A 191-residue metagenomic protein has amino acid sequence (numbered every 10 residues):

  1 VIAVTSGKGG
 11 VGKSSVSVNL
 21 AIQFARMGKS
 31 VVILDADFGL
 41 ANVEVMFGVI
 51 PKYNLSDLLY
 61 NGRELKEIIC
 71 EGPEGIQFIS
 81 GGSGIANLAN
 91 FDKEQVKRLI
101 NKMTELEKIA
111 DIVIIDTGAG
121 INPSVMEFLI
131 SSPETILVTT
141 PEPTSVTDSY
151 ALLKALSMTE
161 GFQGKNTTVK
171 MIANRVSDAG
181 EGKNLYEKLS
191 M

Functional and structural regions predicted by a protein language model:
V1-D37: Walker A/P-loop phosphate-binding motif and the immediately C-terminal alpha-helix
S6, D35, S80-S83, T117 (+1 more regions): Flexible glycine-/small-residue-rich
I22, T104, M126-E127: Alpha-helical segments flanking ligand/cofactor-binding loops in enzyme cores
K29, A110-D111: Short, high-confidence coil segments that cap the C-terminus of an alpha-helix and link into the following beta-strand
I33-K108: P-loop/Walker-type NTP enzyme "switch/lid" segment
I112, G118-M191: Conserved catalytic-core segment of NTP-binding enzymes
